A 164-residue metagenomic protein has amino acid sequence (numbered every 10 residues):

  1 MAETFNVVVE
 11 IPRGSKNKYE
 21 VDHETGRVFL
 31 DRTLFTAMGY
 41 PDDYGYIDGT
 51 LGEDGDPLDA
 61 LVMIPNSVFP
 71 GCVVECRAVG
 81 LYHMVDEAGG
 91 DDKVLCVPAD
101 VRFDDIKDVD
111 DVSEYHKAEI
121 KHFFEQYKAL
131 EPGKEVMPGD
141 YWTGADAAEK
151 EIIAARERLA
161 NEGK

Functional and structural regions predicted by a protein language model:
M1-K164: Hydrophobic N-terminal alpha-helices or hydrophobic patches in metabolic proteins across all domains of life
